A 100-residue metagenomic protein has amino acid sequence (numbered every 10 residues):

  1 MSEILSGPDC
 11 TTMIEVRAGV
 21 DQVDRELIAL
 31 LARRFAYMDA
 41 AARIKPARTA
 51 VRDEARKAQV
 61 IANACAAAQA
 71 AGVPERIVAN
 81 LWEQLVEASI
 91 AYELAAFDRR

Functional and structural regions predicted by a protein language model:
M1-R100: Domain-level signature for soluble enzymes in the chorismate/prephenate branch of the shikimate pathway
